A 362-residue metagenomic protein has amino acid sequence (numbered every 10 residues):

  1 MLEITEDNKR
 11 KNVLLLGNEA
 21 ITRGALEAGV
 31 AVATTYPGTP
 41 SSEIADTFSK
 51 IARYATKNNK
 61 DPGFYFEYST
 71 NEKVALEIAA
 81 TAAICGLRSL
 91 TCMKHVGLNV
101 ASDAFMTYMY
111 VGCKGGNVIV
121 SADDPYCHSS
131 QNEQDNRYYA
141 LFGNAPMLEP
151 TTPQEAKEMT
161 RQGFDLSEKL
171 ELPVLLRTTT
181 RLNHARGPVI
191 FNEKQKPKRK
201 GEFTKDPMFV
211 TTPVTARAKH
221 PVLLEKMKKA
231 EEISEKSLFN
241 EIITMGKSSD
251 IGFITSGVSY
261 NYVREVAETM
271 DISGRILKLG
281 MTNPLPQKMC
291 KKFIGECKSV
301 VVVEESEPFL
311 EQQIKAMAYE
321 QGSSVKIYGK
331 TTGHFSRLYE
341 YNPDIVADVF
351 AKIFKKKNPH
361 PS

Functional and structural regions predicted by a protein language model:
M1-N18, T22, A28, P150-S362: Flexible, low-complexity linker and terminal segments
M1-P153, R181, K247, S273 (+1 more regions): Thiamine diphosphate
